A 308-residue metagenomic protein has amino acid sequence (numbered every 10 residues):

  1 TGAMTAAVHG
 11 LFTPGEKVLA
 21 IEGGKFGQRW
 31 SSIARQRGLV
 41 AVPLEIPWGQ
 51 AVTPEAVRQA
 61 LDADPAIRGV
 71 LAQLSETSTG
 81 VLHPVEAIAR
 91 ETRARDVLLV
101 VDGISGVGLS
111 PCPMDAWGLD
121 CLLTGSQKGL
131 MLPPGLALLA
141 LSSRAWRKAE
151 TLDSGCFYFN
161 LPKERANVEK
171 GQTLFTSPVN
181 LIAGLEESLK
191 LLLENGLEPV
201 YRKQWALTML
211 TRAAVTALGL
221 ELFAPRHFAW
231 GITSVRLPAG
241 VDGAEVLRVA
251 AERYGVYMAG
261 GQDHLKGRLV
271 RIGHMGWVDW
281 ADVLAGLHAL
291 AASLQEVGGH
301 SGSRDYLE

Functional and structural regions predicted by a protein language model:
T1-L19, G23-S31: Conserved beta-loop-alpha segment that forms the PLP phosphate-binding cup at the N-terminus of a helix
V52-G108, C121: Active-site phosphate-binding strand-loop segment of PLP-dependent enzymes
D115-Q127: Conserved active-site segment immediately N-terminal to the catalytic lysine that forms the internal aldimine
Q127-A213, A217: Active-site C-terminal subdomain of aminotransferase-like
W205, E221-R253: Conserved PLP-binding catalytic core of the aspartate aminotransferase-like
G219-F223, V256-G261: A short linear hydrophobic-aromatic micro-motif
H264, R268-E308: PLP-dependent enzyme catalytic core of the Aspartate aminotransferase-like
